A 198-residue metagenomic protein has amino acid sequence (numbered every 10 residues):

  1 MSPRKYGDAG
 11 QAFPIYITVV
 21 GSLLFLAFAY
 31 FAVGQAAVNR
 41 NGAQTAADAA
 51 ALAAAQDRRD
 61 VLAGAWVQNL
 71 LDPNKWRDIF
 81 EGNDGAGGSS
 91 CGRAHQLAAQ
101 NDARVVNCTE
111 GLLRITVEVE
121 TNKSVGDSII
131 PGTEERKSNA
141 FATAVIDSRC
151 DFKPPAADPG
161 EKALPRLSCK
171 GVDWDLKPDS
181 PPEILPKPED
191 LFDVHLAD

Functional and structural regions predicted by a protein language model:
M1, A9, L23, A103-N107 (+2 more regions): Long hydrophobic alpha-helices with heptad-repeat/coiled-coil character
S2-G85: Alpha-helical assembly-interface signal, strongest on the long, hydrophobic N-terminal helix that forms
L52, A103, D147: Residue-level marker of positions within ordered structural domains that often coincide with functionally constrained
Q56-V125: Short amphipathic secondary-structure patches
I129-D198: Low-complexity, S/T/G/P-rich flexible repeat/linker segments used as non-globular hinges and stalks within
